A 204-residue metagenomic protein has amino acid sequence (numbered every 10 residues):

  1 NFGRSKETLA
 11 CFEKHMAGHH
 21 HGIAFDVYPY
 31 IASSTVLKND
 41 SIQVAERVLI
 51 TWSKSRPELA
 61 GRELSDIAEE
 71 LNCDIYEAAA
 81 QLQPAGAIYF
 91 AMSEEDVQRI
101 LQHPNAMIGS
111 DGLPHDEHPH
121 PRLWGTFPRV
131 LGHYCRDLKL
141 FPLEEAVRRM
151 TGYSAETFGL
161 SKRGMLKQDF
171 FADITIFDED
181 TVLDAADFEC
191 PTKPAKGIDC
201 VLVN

Functional and structural regions predicted by a protein language model:
N1-K139: Active-site neighborhoods of metal-dependent hydrolases
S53-S55, M165, D187, V203: Short capping/connector residues at structural and topological boundaries
A87-Q98, F141-V147, A155-T192: Acidic, glycine-enriched loop/beta-strand segments at the rims of small-molecule binding/catalytic pockets
R99-N105, S110-D111, T126, T175-N204: C-terminal cap of metal-dependent C-N hydrolases
